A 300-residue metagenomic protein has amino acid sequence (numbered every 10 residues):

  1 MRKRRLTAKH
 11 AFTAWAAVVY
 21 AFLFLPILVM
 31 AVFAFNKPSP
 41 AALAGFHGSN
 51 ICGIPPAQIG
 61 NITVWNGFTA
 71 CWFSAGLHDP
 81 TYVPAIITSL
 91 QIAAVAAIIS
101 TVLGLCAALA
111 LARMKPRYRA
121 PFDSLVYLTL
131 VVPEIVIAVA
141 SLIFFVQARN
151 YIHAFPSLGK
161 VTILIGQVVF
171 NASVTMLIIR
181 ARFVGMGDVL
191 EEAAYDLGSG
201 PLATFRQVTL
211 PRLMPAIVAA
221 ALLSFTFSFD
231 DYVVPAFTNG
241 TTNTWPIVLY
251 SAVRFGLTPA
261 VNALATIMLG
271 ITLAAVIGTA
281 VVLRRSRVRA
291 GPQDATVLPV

Functional and structural regions predicted by a protein language model:
M1-A8, A94-V126, V146-Q147, D188 (+1 more regions): Transmembrane-helix boundary motif in ABC transporter permease subunits
M1-F33: N-terminal signal-anchor/first transmembrane alpha helix
R2-A14, R180-Y195, P201-V208, N262-V300: C-terminal transmembrane helix and the adjacent membrane-cytosol boundary/short C-terminal tail of inner/organellar
A8-Y20, C106-S141, E191, V297-V300: Cytoplasmic-entry segments and transmembrane alpha-helices of multi-pass inner-membrane transporters
A14-W15, F24-I27, A120, V169 (+3 more regions): Transmembrane alpha-helices
L25-P80, T238-G240, V300: Short membrane-interfacial helix/loop motifs at transmembrane-helix boundaries
A42-F46, I62, Y232-P259, D294: Glycine-rich helix-loop "coupling/hinge" segments at transmembrane-helix boundaries in multipass transporters
L125-I163, P215-V218: Generic hydrophobic transmembrane alpha-helix motif, especially the helices
